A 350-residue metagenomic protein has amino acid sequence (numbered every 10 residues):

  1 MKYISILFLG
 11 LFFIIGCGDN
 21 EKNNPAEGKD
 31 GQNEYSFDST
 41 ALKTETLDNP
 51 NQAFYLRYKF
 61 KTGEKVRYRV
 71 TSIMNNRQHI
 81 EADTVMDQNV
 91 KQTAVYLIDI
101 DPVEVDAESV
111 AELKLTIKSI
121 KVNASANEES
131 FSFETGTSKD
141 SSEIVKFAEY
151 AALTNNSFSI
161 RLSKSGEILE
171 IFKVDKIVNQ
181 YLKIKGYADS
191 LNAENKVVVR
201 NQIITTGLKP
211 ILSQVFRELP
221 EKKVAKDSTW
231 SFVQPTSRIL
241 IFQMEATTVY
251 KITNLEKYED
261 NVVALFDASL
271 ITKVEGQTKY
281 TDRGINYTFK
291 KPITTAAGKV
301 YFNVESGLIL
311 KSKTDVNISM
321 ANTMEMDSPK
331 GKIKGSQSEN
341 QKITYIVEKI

Functional and structural regions predicted by a protein language model:
M1-S5, G18-N20: Positively charged n-region of N-terminal signal peptides that target proteins for export
F13-G16: C-terminal motif of bacterial Sec signal peptides marking the signal peptidase cleavage site
D19-I350: Signature of exported/secreted
